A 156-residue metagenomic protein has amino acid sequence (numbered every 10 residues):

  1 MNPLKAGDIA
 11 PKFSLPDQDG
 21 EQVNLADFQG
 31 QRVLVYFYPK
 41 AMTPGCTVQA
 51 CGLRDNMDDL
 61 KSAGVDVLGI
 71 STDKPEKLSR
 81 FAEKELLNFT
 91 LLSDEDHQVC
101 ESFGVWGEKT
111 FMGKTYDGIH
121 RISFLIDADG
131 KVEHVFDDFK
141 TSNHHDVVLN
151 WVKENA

Functional and structural regions predicted by a protein language model:
M1-A156: Chalcogenol-based redox active-site neighborhoods
